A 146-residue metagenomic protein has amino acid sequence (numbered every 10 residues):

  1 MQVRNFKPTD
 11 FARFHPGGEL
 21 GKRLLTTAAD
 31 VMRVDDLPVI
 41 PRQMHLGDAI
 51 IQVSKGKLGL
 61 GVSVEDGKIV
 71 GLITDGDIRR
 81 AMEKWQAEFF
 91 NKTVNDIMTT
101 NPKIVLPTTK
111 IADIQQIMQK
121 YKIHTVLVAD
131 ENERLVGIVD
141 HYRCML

Functional and structural regions predicted by a protein language model:
Q2-R33: Internal, active-site/partner-interface "lid" segment
F6-T9, V64-D66, A129: Flexible, glycine/charged-enriched surface loops at secondary-structure junctions
L24-L37, N91-P102: Bateman (tandem CBS) regulatory domains
D30-G67, T74: Oxyanion-binding "anion nests"
I40-K57, M82, I104-I123, V128-N132 (+1 more regions): The conserved cystathionine-beta-synthase
G71-G76, V136-D140: Short hydrophobic beta-strand motif reused across regulatory alpha/beta modules
G76, M82-E83, A87: Cytosolic, membrane-proximal regulatory domains of ion/volume homeostasis and mechanosensation machinery
